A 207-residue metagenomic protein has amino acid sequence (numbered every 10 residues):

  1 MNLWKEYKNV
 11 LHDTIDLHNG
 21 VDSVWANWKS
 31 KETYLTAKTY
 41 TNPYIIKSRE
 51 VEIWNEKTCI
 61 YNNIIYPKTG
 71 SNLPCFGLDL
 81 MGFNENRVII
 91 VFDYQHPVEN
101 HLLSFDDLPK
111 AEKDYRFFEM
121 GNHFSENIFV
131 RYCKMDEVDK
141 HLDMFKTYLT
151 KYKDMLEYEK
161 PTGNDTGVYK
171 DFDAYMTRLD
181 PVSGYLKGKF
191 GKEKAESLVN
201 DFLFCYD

Functional and structural regions predicted by a protein language model:
M1-F76: Short Lys/Arg-enriched alpha/beta "domain-start" segment
W4, K134, V138-F145, Y175 (+2 more regions): Intrinsic-disorder-associated interaction segments
K5, D106, K110, D143 (+4 more regions): Polar/charged alpha-helical tracts
Y7-H18, W25, F145-E159, L186: Hydrophobic, Leu/Ile/Phe/Ala-enriched alpha-helical segments that form helix-helix packing faces
D16, L80, F117, D173-A174 (+1 more regions): Short, flexible coil/linker segments at or flanking structured domains
T36, G77, K113, K170-D171 (+1 more regions): Sparse, context-dependent recognition of short Cys/His-centered cofactor- or disulfide-binding micro-motifs
C59-G167: Extended, non-transmembrane interaction/recognition domains
Y158-D207: Alpha-helical oligomerization segments
